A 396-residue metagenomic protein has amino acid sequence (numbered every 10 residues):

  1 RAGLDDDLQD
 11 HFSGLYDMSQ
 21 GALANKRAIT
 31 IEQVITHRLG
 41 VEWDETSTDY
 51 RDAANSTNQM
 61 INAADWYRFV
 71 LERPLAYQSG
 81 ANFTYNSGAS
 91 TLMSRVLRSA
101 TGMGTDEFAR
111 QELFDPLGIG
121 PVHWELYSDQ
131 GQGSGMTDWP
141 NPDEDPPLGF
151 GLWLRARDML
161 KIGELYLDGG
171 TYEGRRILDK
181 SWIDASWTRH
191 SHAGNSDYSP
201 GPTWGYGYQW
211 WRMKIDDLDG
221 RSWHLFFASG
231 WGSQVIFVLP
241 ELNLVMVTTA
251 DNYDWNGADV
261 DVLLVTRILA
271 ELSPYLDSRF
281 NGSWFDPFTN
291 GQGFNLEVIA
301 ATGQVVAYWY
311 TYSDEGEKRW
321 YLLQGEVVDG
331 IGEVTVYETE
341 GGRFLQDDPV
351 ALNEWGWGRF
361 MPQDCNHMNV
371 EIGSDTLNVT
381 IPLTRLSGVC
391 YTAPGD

Functional and structural regions predicted by a protein language model:
R1-D7, V34, F83-F114, M159-Y166 (+1 more regions): Alpha-helical scaffold elements that line and support the substrate/ligand-binding pocket of soluble hydrolases
A2-E42, E72-P74, S99-G149: Active-site helix/loop module of the DD-peptidase/beta-lactamase fold, centered on the serine-lysine SxxK catalytic
Q20-G21, G40, D44-Y77, N82-T84 (+1 more regions): Catalytic cores of extracellular degradative/oxidative enzymes
Q33-T36, T84, P121-E125, G151-E164 (+4 more regions): Structural recognition of the beta-strand scaffold that forms the well-ordered cores of secreted hydrolase catalytic
Q111, D115, G120-A193: Flexible, glycine-rich surface segments
G131-E144, F150, T188-V245: Active-site Gly/Thr loop motif
L225-Y275: Structured C-terminal helix/loop/strand segments within mature extracytoplasmic catalytic/sensor domains
Y275-D396: Mature soluble binding/inhibitory domains
